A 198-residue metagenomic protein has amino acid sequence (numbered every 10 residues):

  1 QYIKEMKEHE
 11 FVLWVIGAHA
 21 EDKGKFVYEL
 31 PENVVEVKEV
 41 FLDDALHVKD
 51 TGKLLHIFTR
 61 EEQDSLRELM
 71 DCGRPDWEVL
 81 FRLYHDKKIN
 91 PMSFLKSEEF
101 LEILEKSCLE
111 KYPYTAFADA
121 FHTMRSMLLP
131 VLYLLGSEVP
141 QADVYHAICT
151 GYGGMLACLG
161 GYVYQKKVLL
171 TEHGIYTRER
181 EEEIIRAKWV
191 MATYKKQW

Functional and structural regions predicted by a protein language model:
Q1-E102, K106-E110: N-terminal subdomain of nucleotide-sugar transferases
M6, G160-G161: A generic structural signal for well-ordered alpha-helical segments
I16, E172-I175: Histidine-centered beta-alpha loop that forms part of the nucleotide-sugar donor binding/catalytic region in diverse
L101-G136: Long amphipathic alpha-helical scaffold segments
L132-Q141, Y162, Y176, A192-W198: Membrane-proximal helix-turn-helix segments that form the acceptor-binding/catalytic region of lipid-linked
G136-Y152, V163-L169: Short N-terminal targeting/anchoring amphipathic segment
E183-W189: Short, flexible, mixed-charge acidic loops at enzyme active sites
